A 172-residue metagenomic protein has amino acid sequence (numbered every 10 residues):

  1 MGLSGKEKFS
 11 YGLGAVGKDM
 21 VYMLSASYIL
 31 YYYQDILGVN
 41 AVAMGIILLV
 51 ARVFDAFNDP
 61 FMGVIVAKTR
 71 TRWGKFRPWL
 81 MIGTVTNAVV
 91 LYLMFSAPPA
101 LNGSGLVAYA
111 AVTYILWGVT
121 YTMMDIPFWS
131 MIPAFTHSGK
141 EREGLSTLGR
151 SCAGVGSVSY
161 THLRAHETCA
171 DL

Functional and structural regions predicted by a protein language model:
G2-R164, A170: Membrane-embedded alpha-helical bundles of multi-pass transporters/translocases, especially carrier/permease families
